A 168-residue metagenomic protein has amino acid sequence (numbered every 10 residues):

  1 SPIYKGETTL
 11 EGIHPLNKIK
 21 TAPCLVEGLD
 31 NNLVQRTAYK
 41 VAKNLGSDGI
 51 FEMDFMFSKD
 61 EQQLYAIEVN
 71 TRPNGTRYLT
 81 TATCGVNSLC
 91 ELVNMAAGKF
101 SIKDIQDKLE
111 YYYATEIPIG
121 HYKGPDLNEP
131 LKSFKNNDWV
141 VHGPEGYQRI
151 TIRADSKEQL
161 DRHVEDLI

Functional and structural regions predicted by a protein language model:
S1-G46, N70-A96: ATP-dependent carboxylate/phosphate-activation module, predominantly the ATP-grasp catalytic core and closely related
P2-I3, C24, F55, T115-I117 (+1 more regions): Short beta-strand element of the conserved SAM-dependent methyltransferase core
L29, Q62-A66, F134: Membrane-targeting and insertion segments and their boundary/processing signals
T37-V41, I50-D54, G98-K103: Glycine-rich, charged/polar anion/phosphate-binding loops that engage phosphate groups from diverse ligands
A42-Y78, T115, I119-K123: Conserved metal-phosphate-binding beta-hairpin within the catalytic cores of diverse ATP-dependent phosphoryl-transfer
D54, T81-A82, V164: Composition- and surface-driven signal marking solvent-exposed, interaction-prone regions in large proteins
E91-I168: Peripheral (often C-terminal) accessory segments that flank ATP-dependent C-N-forming ligase machineries
